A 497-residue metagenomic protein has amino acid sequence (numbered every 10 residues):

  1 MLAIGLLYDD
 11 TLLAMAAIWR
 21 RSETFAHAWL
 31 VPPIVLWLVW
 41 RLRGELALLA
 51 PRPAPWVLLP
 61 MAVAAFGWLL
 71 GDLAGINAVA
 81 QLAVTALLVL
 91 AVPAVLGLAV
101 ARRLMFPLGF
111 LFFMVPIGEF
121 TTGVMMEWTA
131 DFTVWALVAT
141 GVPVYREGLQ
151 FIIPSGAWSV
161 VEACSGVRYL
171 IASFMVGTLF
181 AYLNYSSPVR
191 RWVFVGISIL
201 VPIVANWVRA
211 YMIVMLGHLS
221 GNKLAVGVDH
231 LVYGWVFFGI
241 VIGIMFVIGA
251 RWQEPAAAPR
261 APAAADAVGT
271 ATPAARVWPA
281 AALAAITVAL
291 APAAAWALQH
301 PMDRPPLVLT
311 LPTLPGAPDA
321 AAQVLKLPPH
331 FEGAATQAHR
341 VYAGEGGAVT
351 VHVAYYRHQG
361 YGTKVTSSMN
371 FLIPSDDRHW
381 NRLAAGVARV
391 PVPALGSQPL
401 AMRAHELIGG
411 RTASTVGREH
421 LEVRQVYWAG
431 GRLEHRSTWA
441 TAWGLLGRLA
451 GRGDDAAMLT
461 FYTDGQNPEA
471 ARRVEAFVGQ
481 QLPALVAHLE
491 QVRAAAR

Functional and structural regions predicted by a protein language model:
M1-R497: Hydrophobic N-terminal alpha-helices or hydrophobic patches in metabolic proteins across all domains of life
